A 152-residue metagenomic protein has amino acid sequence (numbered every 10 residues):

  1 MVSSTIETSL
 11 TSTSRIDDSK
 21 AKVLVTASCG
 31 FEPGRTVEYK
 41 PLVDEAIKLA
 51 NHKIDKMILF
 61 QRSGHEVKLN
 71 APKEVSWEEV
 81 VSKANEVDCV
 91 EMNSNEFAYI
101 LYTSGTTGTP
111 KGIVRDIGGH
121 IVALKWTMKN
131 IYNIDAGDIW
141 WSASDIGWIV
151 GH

Functional and structural regions predicted by a protein language model:
M1, T13, A98, L124-N130 (+1 more regions): Hydrophobic alpha-helical segments in the ANL/AMP-binding
M1-E79: Structural core segment of the AMP-binding/adenylate-forming
E7, S144-H152: Conserved coil-to-alpha-helix start sites within the AMP-binding
D18, N130, A136-G137, S142-A143: Extended hydrophobic/aromatic segments used for targeting, binding, or gating
M57-F60, N70-Y102, T109, G119-L124 (+1 more regions): Conserved pre-ATP/AMP-binding loop-to-beta segment of ANL
L101-S104, S144: Active-site beta-alpha turn of Rossmann-fold NAD(P)-dependent dehydrogenases/reductases
